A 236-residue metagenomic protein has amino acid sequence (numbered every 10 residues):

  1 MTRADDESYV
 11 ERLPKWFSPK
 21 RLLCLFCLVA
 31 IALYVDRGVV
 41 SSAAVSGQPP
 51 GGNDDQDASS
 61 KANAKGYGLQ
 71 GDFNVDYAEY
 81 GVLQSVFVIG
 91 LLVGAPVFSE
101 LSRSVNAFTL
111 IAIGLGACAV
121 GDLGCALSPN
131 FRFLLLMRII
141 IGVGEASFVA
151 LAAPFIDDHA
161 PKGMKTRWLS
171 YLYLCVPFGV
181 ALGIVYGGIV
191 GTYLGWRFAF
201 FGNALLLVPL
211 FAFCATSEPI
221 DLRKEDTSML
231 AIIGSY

Functional and structural regions predicted by a protein language model:
M1-A43, D55-Q56, G71: Cytosolic juxtamembrane N-terminal segment immediately preceding the first transmembrane helix of multi-pass
G38, V88-P96, A146, V180-A181: Residue-level signature of mid-helix packing/kink "hotspots" within the transmembrane helices of 12-pass Major
A44-L92: Extracellular/periplasmic helix-loop-helix junction of adjacent transmembrane segments in MFS-like secondary
N74, N106, L127-R132, G144 (+2 more regions): Helix-breaking motifs and short loop linkers at transmembrane-helix boundaries and internal kinks in secondary membrane
V93-P129: Conserved MFS/SLC helix-loop-helix module at the cytosolic interface between two early adjacent transmembrane helices
G121, R132-I140: Paired small-residue
M137-V176: Cytoplasmic helix-loop-helix junction between adjacent transmembrane helices in 12-TM secondary transporters
L172-L222: Helix-loop-helix hairpin linking two adjacent transmembrane segments in secondary transporters
